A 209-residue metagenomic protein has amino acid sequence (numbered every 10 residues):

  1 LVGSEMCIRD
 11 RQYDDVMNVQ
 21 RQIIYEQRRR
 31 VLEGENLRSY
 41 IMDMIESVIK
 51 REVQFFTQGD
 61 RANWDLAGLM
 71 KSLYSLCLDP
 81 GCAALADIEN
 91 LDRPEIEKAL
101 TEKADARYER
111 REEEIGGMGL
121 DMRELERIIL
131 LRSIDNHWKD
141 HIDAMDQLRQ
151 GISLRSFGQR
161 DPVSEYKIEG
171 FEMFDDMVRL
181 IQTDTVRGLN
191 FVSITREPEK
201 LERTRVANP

Functional and structural regions predicted by a protein language model:
S4-P209: Extended, charged helical/alpha-beta scaffold domains that provide interaction surfaces
